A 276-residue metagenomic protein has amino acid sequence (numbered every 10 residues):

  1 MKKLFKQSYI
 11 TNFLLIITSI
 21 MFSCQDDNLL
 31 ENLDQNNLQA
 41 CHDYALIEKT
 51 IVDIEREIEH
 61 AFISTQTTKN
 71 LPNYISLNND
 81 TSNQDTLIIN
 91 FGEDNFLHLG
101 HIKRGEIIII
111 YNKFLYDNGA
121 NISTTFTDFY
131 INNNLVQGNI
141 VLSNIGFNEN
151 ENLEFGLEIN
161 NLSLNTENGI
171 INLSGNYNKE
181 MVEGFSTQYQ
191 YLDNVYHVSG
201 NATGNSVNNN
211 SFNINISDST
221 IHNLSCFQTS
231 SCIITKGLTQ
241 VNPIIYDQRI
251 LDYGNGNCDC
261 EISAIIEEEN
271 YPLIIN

Functional and structural regions predicted by a protein language model:
K2-F13: Bacterial N-terminal signal peptides that target proteins for export
I20-S23: C-terminal motif of bacterial Sec signal peptides marking the signal peptidase cleavage site
Q25-N276: Low-complexity, intrinsically disordered segments exposed to solvent
